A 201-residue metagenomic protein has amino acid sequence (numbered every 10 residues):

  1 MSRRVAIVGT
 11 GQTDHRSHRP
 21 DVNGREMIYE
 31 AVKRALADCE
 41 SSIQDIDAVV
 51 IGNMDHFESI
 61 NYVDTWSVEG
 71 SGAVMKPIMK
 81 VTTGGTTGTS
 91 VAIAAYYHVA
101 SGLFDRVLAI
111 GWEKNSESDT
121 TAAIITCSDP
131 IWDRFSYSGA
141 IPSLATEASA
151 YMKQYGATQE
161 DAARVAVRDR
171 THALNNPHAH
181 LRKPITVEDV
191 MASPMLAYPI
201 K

Functional and structural regions predicted by a protein language model:
M1-M79, Y97, S101, L108-K201: Conserved "HGTGT" condensation-loop signature of ketosynthase/thiolase-family condensing enzymes that catalyze
K80-G85: Short beta->alpha junction loops
T89-Y97: Conserved phosphate-binding catalytic cores of ATP/NTP-utilizing and phosphoryl-transfer enzymes
